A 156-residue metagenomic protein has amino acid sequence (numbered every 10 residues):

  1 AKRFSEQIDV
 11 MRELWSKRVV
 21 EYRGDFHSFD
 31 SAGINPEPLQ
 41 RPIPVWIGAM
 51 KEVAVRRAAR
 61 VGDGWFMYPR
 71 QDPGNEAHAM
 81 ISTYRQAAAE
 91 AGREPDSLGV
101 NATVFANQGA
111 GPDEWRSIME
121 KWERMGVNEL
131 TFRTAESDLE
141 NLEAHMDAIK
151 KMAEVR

Functional and structural regions predicted by a protein language model:
A1-R156: Active-site-adjacent structural elements that line small-molecule/cofactor binding pockets in enzymes
